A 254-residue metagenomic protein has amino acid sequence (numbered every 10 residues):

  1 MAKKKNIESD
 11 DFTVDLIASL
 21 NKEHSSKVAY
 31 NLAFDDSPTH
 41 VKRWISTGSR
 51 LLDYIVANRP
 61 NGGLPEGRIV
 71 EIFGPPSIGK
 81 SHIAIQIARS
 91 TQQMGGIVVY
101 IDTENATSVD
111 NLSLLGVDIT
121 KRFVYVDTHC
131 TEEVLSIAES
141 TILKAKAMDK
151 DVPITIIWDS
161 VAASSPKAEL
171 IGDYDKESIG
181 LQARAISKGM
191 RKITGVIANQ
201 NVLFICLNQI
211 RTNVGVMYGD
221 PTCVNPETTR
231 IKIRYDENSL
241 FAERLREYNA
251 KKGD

Functional and structural regions predicted by a protein language model:
K3-R122, V134-S140: The Walker A/P-loop phosphate-binding site
Q93-G95, L115-R122, G172-L181, D220-N225 (+1 more regions): A short alpha->loop->secondary-structure connector
D102-E104, S160-V161, C206-R211: A short beta-strand-to-loop transition that corresponds to the Sensor-1 phosphate-sensing loop of AAA+ P-loop ATPases
T107, S164-S165, N213-V214: Catalytic P-loop NTPase motifs of RecA-like helicase/translocase cores
D110, K167-A168, V216-M217: Short glycine-/acidic-enriched loop or helix-start segments at secondary-structure transitions that form or flank
R122-H129: Short acidic-hydrophobic, aromatic-tinged amphipathic segments that line or gate anion-handling sites
H129-V202: Phosphate-binding/switch loop-helix module in NTP-utilizing enzymes
I179-D254: Phosphate-binding/switch region of NTP-binding enzymes
